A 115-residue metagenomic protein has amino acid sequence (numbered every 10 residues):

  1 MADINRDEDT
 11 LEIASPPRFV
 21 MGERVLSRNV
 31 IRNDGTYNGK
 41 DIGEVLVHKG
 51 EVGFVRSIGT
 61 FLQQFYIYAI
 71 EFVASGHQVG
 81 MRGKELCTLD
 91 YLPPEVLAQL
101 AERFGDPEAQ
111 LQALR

Functional and structural regions predicted by a protein language model:
A2-L97, L111-R115: Basic/aromatic-rich interaction segments and small domains that mediate binding to polyanionic partners
L97-F104: Charged, glycine/proline-rich intrinsically disordered loops and linkers
D106-E108: Terminal, low-structured helical/coil segments at or just beyond the last alpha-helical repeat
